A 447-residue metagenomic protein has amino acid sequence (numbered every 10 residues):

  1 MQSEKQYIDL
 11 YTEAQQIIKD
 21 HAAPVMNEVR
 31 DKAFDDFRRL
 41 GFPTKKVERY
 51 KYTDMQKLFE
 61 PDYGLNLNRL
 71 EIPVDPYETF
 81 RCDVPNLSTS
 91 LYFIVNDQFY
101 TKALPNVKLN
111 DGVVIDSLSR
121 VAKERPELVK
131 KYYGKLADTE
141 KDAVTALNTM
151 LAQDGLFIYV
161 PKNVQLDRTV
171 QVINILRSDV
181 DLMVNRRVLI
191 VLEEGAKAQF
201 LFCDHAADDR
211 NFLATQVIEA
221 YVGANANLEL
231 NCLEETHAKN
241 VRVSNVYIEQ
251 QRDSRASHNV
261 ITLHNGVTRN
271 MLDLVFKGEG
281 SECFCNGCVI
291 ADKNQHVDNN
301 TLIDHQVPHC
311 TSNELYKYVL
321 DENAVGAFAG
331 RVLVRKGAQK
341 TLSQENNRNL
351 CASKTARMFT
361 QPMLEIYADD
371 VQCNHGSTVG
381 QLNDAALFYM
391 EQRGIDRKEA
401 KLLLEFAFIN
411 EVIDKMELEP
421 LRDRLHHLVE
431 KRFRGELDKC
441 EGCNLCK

Functional and structural regions predicted by a protein language model:
M1-A146, L315, D321: N-terminal amphipathic, basic helical "cap/leader" segment at the start of enzyme domains
D111-I115, E124-I395, I409, I413-K447: Conserved beta-strand/loop scaffold segments within soluble protein domains that form the structured core and edges
